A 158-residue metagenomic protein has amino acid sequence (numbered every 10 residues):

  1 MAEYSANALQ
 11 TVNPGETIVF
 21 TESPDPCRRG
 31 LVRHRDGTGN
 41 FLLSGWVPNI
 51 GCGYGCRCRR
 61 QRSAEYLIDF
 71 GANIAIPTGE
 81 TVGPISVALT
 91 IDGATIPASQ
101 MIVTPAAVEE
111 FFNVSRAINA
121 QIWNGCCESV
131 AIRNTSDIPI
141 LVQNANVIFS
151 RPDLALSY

Functional and structural regions predicted by a protein language model:
M1-Y158: Extracellular jelly-roll beta-sandwich "head" domains, especially the C-terminal globular C1q domain
